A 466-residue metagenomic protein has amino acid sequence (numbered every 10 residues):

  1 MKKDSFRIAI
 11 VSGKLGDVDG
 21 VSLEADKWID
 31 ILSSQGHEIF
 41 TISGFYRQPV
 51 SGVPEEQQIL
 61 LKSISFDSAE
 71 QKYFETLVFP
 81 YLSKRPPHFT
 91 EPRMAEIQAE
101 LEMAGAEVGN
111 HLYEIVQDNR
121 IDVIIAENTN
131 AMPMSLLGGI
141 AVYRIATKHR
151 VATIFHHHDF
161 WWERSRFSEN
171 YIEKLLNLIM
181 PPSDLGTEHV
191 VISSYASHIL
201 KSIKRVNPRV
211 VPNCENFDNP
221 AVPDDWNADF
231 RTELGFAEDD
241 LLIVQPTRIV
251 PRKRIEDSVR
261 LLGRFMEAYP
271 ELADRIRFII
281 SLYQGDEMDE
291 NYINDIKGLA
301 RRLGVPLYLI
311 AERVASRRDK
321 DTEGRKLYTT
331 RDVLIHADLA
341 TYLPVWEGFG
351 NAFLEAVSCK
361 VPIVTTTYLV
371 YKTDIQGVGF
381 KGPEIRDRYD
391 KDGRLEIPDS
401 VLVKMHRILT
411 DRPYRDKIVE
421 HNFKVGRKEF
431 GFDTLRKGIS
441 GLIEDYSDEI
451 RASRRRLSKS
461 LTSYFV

Functional and structural regions predicted by a protein language model:
M1-K62, K148-V151, L457, L461-V466: N-terminal subdomain of nucleotide-sugar transferases
K2-D4, I31, E38-V123, G298 (+2 more regions): A conserved catalytic-core segment of Leloir-type glycosyltransferases
I10, F236-K253, V259-R264, F278-I279: Conserved donor-binding/catalytic core segment of Leloir-type glycosyltransferases
N170-A221, D225: A short, active-site helix/loop in glycosyltransferases that binds the activated sugar's phosphate group
L282-Q284, E290-V333, G379-K381, R386: Nucleotide-activated donor-binding/catalytic signature segment of Leloir-type glycosyltransferases, i.e., the conserved
V345: Aromatic "clamp/platform" in nucleotide-sugar-dependent glycosyltransferases that forms part of the donor/acceptor
P362-T366, Y371-Q376, G382-P383: Short hydrophobic beta-strand element within catalytic cores of glycosyltransferases and related nucleotide-activated
E396, S400-V403, L409-I443: A charged, aromatic-enriched C-terminal amphipathic alpha-helix characteristic of glycosyltransferases across folds
